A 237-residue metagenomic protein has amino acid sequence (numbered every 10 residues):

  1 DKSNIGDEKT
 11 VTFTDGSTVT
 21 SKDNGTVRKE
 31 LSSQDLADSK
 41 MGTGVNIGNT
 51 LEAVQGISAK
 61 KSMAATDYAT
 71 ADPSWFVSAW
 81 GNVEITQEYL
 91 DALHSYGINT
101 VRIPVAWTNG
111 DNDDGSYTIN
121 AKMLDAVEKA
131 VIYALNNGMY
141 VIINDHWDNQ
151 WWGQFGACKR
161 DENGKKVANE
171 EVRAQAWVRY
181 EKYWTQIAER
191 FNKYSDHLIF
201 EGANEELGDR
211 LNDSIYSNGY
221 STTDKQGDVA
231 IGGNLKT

Functional and structural regions predicted by a protein language model:
K2-L51: N-terminal module-boundary/linker segments of secreted carbohydrate-active enzymes
S32, D38-T237: Active-site mouth of glycoside hydrolases
